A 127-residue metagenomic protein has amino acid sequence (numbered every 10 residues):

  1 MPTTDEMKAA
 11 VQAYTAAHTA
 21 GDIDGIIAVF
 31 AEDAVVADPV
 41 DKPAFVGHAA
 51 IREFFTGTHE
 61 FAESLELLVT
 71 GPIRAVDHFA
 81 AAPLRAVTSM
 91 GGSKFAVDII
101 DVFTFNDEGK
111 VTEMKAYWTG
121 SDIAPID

Functional and structural regions predicted by a protein language model:
M1-E32, P125-D127: Short, low-complexity N-terminal intrinsically disordered segments enriched in polar/charged residues
P2-D5, R52-D127: A beta-strand edge to alpha-helix "cap/lid" segment located at domain peripheries
Y14-A17, A37, V87: Alpha-helix C-capping/helix-to-loop hinge sites
A20-I23, K42-F45, S93: Alpha-helix boundary/capping and short turn/kink residues
V35-F45, G57-F61: A short gly/proline-enriched turn/hairpin at secondary-structure junctions
